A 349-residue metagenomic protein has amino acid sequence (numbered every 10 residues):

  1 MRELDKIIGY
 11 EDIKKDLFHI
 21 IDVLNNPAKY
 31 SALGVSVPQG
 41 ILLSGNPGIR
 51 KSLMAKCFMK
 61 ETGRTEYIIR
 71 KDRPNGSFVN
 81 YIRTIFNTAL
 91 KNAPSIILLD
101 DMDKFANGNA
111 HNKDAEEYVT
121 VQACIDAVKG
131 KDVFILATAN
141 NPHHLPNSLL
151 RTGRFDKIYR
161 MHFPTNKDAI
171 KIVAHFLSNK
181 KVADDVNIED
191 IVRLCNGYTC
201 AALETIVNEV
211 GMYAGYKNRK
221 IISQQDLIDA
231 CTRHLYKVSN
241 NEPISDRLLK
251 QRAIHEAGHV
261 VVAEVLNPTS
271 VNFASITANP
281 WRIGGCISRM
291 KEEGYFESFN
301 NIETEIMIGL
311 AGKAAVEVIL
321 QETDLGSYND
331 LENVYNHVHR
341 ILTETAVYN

Functional and structural regions predicted by a protein language model:
M1-R2, D229: Core recognition of P-loop NTPase motor domains used across DNA-transaction enzymes
R2-V192, D324: Walker A/P-loop NTP-binding motif of AAA+ ATPase domains
E3-K6, K29-A32, S36, H144 (+12 more regions): Residue-level preference for alpha-helix termini and adjacent loops
K14, S52, V79-F86, L99 (+12 more regions): Amphipathic alpha-helical transducer elements in NTP-driven molecular machines
H19, V23, T88, H175-S178 (+5 more regions): Residues within well-ordered alpha-helical secondary structure of globular protein domains
F134, N147, M161-I228, E242 (+3 more regions): Conserved C-terminal "switch" segment of AAA+ ATPases
G211-N349: Conserved P-loop NTPase/AAA+ ATPase motor core
